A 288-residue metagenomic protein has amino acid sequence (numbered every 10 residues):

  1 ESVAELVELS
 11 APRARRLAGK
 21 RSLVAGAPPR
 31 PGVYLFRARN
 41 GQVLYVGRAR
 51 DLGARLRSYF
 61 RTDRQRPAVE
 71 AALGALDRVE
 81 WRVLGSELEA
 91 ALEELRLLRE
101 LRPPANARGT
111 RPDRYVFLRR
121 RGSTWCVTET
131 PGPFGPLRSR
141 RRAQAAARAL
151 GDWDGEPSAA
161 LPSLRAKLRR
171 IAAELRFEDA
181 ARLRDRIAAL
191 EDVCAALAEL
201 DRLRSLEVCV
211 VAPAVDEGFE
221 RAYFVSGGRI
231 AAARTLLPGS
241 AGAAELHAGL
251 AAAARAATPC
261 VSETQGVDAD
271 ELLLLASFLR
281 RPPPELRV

Functional and structural regions predicted by a protein language model:
V3-V288: N-terminal cationic and glycine-rich segments that engage phosphates or anionic surfaces
